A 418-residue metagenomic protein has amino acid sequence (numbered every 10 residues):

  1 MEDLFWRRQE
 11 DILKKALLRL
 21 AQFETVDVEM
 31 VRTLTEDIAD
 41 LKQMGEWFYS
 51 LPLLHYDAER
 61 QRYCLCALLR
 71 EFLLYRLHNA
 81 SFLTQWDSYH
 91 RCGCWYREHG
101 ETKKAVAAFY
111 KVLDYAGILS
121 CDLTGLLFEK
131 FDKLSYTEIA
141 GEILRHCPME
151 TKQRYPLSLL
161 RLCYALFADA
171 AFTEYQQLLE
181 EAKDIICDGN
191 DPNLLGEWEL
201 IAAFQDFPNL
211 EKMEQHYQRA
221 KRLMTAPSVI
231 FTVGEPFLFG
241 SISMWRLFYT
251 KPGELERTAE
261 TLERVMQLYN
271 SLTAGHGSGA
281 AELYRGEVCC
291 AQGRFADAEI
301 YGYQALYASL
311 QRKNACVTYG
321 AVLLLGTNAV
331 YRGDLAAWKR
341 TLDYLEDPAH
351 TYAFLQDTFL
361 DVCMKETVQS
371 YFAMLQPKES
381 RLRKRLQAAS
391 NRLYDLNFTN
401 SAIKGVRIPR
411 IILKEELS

Functional and structural regions predicted by a protein language model:
E2-H78: C-terminal boundary/linker of central alpha/beta nucleotide-binding cores
K42-Y56, A116-E150, I185, G189-N193 (+2 more regions): Long amphipathic alpha-helical scaffold regions
C66, L83-W86, E98-G100, F128-E142 (+6 more regions): Helix-turn-helix repeat elements of alpha-solenoid scaffolds
L83, A116, Q153, N193 (+4 more regions): Residue signature of alpha-solenoid helical repeat architecture, marking inter-repeat boundaries and helix-start
L83-A165, E174: Extended alpha-helical scaffolding segments used for macromolecular assembly and cargo binding
D114, L127, L144-M149, L179-D188 (+5 more regions): Amphipathic alpha-helical segments of tetratricopeptide repeats
S120-E129, L157-A171, G196-K212, E235-L255 (+4 more regions): Tandem amphipathic alpha-helical repeat scaffolds
Y344-Y352, L360-S418: C-terminal non-catalytic interaction modules
